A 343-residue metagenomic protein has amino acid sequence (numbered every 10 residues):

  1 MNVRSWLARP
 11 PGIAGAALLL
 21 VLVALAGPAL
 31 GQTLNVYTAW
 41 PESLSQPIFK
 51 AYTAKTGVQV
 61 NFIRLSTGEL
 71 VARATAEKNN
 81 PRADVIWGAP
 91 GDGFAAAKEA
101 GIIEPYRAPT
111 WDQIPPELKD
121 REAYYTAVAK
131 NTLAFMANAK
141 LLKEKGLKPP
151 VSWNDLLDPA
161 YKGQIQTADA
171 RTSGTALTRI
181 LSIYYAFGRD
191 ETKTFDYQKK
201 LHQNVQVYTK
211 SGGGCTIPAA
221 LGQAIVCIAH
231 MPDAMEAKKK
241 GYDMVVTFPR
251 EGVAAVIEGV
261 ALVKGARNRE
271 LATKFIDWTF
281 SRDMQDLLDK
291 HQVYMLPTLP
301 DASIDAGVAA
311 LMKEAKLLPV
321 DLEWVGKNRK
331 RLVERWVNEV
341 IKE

Functional and structural regions predicted by a protein language model:
I13-P28: Bacterial N-terminal signal peptides
P28-N35, T53-T56, D158-A160: Immediate post-signal peptide segment of exported/extracytoplasmic ligand-binding proteins
Q32-I48, I63, E258: Extracytoplasmic "Venus flytrap"
A39, S43-S45, E69, T75 (+1 more regions): Extracytoplasmic ligand-binding site segments that recognize negatively charged/polar headgroups
D92-A96, A220, A224-D243, Q292: A ligand-binding cleft/hinge motif common to bilobed small-molecule-binding domains
Y197-H202, Y208-T209, K239-K264, P300: Periplasmic-binding protein-like
A254, V263-V320: Mature extracytoplasmic/periplasmic domains
A306-E343: Extracellular/periplasmic bilobal clamshell ligand-binding domains
